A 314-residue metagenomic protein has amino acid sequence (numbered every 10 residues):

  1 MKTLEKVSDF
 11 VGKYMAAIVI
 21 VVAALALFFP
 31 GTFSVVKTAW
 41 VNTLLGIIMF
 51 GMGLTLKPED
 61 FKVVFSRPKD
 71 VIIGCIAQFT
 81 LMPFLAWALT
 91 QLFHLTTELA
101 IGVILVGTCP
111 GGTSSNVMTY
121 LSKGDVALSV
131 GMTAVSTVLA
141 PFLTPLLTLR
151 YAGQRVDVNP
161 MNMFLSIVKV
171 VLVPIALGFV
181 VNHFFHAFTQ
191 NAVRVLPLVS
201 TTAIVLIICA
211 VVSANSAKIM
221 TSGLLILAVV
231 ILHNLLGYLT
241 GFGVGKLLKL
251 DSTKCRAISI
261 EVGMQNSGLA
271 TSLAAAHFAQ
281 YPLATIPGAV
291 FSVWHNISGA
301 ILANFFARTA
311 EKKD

Functional and structural regions predicted by a protein language model:
M1-D314: Alpha-helical transmembrane segments of multi-pass small-molecule/ion transporters
